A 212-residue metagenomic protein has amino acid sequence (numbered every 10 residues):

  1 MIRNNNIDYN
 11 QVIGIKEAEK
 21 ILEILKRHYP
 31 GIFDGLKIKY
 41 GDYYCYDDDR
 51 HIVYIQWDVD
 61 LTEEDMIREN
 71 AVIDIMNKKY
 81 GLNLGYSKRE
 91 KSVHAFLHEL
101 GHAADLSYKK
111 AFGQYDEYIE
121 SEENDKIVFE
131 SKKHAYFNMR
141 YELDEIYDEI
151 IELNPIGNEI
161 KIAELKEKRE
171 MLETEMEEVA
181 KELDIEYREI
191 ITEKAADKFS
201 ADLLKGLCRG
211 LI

Functional and structural regions predicted by a protein language model:
M1-Y9: Acidic/histidine-rich, surface-exposed loop or edge segments in extracytoplasmic proteins
G14-I32: Zn2+-dependent metallopeptidase catalytic core
D34-L36: Extended, charge-biased low-complexity segments that typically form long amphipathic alpha-helices/coiled-coils
G41-S92, L100-G113: Active-site scaffold of zinc-dependent metalloenzymes
E90, L106-E152, M171-E182, E186 (+1 more regions): Post-HEXXH active-site segment of zinc metalloproteases
A95, E99, A103, S107 (+2 more regions): Short alpha-helical functional segments enriched in proximate histidine and acidic residues
E149-I162: Charged, low-complexity interaction regions
E189-K205: An active-site-proximal "capping" alpha-helix that borders the catalytic cofactor pocket
